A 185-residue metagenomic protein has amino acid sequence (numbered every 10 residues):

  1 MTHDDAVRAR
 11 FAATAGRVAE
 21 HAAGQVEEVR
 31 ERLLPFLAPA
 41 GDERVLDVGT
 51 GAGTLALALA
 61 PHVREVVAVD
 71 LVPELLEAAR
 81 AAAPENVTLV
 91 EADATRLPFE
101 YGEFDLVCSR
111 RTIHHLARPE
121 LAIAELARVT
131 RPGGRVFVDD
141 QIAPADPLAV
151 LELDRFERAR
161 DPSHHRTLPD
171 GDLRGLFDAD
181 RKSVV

Functional and structural regions predicted by a protein language model:
M1-A40, T54-A58, L75-A78: Conserved class I S-adenosyl-L-methionine
L46, A52-R96: Class I SAM-dependent methyltransferase SAM/SAH-binding core
C108: A conserved beta-strand element that flanks and buttresses the S-adenosyl-L-methionine
R111-T112: Short catalytic micro-motifs in class I SAM-dependent methyltransferases
E120-R135: A short glycine-rich, Lys/Arg-flanked "PGG" loop and its adjoining helix->strand segment in the class I
F137-H164: Conserved class I S-adenosyl-L-methionine
R166-D180: Short alpha-helix
K182-V184: Conserved small/polar residues in nucleotide/adenosyl-binding loops
